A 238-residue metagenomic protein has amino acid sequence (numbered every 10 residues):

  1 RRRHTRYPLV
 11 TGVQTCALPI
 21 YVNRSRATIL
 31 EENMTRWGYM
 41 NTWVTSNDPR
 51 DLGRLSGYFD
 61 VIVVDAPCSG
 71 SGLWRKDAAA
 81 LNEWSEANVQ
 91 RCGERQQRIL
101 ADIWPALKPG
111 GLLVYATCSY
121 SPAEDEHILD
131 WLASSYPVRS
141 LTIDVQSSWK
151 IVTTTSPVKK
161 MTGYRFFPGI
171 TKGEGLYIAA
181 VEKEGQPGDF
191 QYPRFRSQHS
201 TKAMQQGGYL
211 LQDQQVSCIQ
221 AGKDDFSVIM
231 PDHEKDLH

Functional and structural regions predicted by a protein language model:
R2-C16: Single conserved hydrophobic/aromatic residue that forms the stacking wall/gate of nucleotide- or nucleobase-binding
V22-S56: S-adenosyl-L-methionine
S25, V61-D102, C118-D125: Mobile active-site "lid"/loop adjacent to the S-adenosyl-L-methionine
L107-P109: Helix-to-beta-strand junctions that scaffold the AdoMet/dcAdoMet cofactor pocket in Class I SAM-dependent enzymes
L112-A116: Conserved beta-strand signature within the Rossmann-like core of class I S-adenosyl-L-methionine
E126-S147: Conserved Class I S-adenosyl-L-methionine
T142-T171: Class I S-adenosyl-L-methionine
E174-Y177, E184-H238: Polybasic, low-complexity RNA-engagement segments
